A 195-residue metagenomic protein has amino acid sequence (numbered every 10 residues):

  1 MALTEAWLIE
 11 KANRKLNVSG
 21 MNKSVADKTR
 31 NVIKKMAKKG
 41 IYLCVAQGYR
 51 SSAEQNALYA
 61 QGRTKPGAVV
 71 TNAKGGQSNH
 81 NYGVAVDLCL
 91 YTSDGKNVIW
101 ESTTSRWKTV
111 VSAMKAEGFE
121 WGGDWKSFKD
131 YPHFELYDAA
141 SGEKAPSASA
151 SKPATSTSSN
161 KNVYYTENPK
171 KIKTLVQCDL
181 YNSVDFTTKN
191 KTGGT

Functional and structural regions predicted by a protein language model:
A2-Q47: Active-site acidic/histidine clusters and adjacent loop/turn architecture that either coordinate catalytic ions
S19-D27, Y49-S52, E101-K108: Soluble non-cytosolic domains of exported or imported proteins
D27-R30, K34, N56, K108 (+2 more regions): Solvent-exposed, polar/charged alpha-helical surfaces in well-ordered, non-transmembrane soluble domains, broadly
I41, R63, G118-E120: Short aromatic/hydrophobic-glycine micro-motifs
V45-A60: Acidic helix-start/capping segments at beta-turn-to-alpha-helix junctions
G62-K74: Cytochrome P450 catalytic domain signature, combining two hallmark sequence patches
A73-S159: Catalytic cores and adjacent binding grooves of peptidoglycan-active enzymes
N160-Y165, P169-T195: Beta-loop motif signature
